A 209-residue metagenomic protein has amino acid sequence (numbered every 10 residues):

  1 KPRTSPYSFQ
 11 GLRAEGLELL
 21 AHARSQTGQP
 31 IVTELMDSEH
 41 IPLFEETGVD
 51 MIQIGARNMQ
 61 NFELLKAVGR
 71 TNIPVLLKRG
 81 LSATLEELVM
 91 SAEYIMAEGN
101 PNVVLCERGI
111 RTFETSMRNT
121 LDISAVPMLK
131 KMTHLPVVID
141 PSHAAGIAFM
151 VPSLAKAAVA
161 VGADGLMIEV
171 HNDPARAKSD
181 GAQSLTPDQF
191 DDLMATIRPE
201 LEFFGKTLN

Functional and structural regions predicted by a protein language model:
K1-A14, H171-S184: Glycine-rich, proline-tolerant flexible connector loops at the mouths of alpha/beta enzymes
P2-R3, A56-S124: Conserved anion-binding
S38-T47, L85-S91, G146-D164, N172: Catalytic cores of alpha/beta
L43-I52, A67-V75, M96-N102, T133-P136 (+1 more regions): Glycine-enriched alpha-helix->loop->beta-strand junction motifs that scaffold or abut catalytic
F44, L77, L129, D140 (+1 more regions): Conserved, mostly hydrophobic/aromatic
G55-F62, A160-Q183: Glycine-rich phosphate-binding active-site loops on the catalytic face of alpha/beta enzymes
M96-V161: Active-site/ligand-binding-proximal alpha/beta "capping" segment
N172-K206: C-terminal helical cap(s) of enzyme catalytic domains, especially alpha/beta-barrels
